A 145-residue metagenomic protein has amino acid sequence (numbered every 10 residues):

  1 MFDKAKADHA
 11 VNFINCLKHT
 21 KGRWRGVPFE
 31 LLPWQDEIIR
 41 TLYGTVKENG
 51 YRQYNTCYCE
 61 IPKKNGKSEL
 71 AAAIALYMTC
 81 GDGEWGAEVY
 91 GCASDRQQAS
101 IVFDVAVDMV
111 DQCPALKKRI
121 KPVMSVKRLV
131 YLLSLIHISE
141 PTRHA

Functional and structural regions predicted by a protein language model:
M1-R143: Phosphate/NTP-binding elements of NTP-utilizing enzymes
